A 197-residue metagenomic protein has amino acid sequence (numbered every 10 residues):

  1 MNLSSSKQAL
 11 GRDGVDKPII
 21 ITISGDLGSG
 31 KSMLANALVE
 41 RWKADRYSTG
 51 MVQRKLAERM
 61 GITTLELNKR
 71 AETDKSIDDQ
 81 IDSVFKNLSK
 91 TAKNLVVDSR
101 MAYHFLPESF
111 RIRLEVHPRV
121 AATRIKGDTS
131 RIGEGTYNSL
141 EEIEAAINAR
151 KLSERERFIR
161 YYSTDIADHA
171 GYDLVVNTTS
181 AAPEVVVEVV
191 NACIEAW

Functional and structural regions predicted by a protein language model:
M1-P18: Extreme N-terminal, non-catalytic leader segments that precede Walker-type/kinase nucleotide-binding cores
I23: Hydrophobic anchor at the beta1->P-loop junction of P-loop NTPases
D26: P-loop (Walker A) phosphate-binding loop of NTP-binding proteins
G30: Conserved glycine(s) of the Walker
L34: Hydrophobic positions on the alpha1 helix immediately C-terminal to the Walker A/P-loop
E40-Y47: Post-Walker A helix-loop "phosphate-sensing" segment adjacent to the P-loop in P-loop NTPases
Y47-L106, R119-A122, G127-G135, A145 (+1 more regions): ATP-dependent small-molecule kinase phosphotransfer cores that center on conserved nucleotide phosphate-binding segments
E134-V186: Small-molecule kinase domains that catalyze NTP-dependent phosphoryl transfer to phosphate-bearing small molecules
